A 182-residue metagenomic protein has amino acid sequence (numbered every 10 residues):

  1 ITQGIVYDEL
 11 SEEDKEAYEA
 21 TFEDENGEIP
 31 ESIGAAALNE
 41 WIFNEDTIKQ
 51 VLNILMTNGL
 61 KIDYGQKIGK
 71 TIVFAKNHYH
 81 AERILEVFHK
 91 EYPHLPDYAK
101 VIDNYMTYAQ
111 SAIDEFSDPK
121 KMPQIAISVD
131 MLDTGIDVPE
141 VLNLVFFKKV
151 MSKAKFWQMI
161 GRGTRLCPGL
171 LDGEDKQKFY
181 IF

Functional and structural regions predicted by a protein language model:
I1-I68: Interdomain helical connector at the RecA1-RecA2 junction of SF1/SF2 helicase-like NTPases
A37, W41, F74, H78 (+3 more regions): Hydrophobic alpha-helical scaffolding
I54, N58, I84-E91, P119 (+2 more regions): Generic, well-ordered alpha-helical scaffold segments in large soluble proteins
N58-G65, Y92-P93, L166-G173: Alpha-helix termini
K67-K70, P123: Pre-Walker A (Motif I) flank of P-loop NTPase domains
A75-V101: Conserved helicase motor "Helicase C" RecA-like lobe of SF1/SF2 P-loop NTPases
P96-F182: Conserved RecA-like P-loop NTPase helicase motor core
